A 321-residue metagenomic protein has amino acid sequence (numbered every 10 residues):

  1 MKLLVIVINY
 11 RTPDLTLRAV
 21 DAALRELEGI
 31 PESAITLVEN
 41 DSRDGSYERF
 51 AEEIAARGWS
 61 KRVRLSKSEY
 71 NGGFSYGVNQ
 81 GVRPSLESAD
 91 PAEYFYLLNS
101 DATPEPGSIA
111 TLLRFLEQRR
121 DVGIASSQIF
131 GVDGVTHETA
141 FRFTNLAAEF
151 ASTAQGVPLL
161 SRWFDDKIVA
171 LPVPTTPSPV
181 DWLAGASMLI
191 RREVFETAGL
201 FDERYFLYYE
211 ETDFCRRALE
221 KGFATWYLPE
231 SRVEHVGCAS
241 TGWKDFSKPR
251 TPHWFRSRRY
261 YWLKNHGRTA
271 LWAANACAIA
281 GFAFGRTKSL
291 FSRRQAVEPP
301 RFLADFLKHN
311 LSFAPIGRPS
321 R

Functional and structural regions predicted by a protein language model:
I6, E220-E298: Active-site-adjacent helix/loop segment of glycosyltransferases that harbors family-specific signature motifs
A22, E39-F50, Y70, P104: A conserved acidic beta->alpha catalytic loop
A22-E32: Short, acidic, metal-binding catalytic loop of nucleotide-sugar glycosyltransferases
K67-S88: Glycine-rich, basic loop-to-helix element that forms the pyrophosphate-binding segment of sugar-nucleotide handling
P91-T103: Short beta-strand-to-loop acidic/aromatic patch adjacent to the donor-nucleotide binding site
T103-T139: Conserved donor NDP-sugar-binding/catalytic core segment of glycosyltransferases
T144-V180: Short, flexible, basic/aromatic active-site loop/helix in glycosyltransferases
V173-T175, D181-R232: A short, conserved alpha-helix in the catalytic core of glycosyltransferases
